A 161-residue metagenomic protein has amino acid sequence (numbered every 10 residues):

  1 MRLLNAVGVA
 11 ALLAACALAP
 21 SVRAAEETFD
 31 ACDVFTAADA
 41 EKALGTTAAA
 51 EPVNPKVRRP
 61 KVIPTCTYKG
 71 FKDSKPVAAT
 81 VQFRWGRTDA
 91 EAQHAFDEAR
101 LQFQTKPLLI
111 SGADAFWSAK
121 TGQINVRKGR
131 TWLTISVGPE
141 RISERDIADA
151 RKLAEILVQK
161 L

Functional and structural regions predicted by a protein language model:
M1-A6: Positively charged n-region of N-terminal signal peptides that target proteins for export
V7-A17: Bacterial N-terminal signal peptides
L18-A25: Sec/Tat signal peptide C-region and signal peptidase I cleavage site
A25-T28, A37, E41, F103-L161: A short, solvent-exposed beta-edge/loop patch
C32-D33, A37, D89-A92, A150: Generic alpha-helical secondary structure
K42-A119: Short, solvent-exposed recognition patches
